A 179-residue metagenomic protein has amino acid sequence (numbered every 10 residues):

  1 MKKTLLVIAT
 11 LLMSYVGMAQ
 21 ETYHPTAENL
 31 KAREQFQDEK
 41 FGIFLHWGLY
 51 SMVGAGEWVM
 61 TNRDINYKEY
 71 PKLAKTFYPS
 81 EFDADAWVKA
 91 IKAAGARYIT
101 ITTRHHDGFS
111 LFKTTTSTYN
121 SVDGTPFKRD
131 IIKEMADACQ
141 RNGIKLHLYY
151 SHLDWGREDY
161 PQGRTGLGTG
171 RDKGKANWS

Functional and structural regions predicted by a protein language model:
M1-E21: Bacterial Sec-dependent N-terminal signal peptides
Q20-S179: Mature catalytic domains of secreted/periplasmic carbohydrate-active enzymes
